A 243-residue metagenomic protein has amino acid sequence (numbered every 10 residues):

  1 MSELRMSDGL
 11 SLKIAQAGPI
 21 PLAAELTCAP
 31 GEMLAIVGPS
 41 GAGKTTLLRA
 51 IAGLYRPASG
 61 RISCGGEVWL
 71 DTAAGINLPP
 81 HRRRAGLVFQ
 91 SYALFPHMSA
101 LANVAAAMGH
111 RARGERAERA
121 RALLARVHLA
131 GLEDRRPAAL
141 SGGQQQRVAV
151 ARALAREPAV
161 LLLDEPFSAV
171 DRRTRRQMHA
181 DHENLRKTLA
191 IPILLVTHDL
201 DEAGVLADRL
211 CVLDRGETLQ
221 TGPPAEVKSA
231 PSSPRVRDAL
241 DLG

Functional and structural regions predicted by a protein language model:
E67-T72, E115-L132, E183-N184: Conserved ABC ATPase "signature" region
W69-G86, H110, A117, A230-P231: ABC ATPase NBD coupling module
M98-A107: Short coil-to-helix segment of the ABC ATPase nucleotide-binding domain corresponding to the Q-loop/switch region
R136-L140, Q144-Q146: Conserved ABC ATPase signature
A155-A159: A short, proline-enriched helix->beta-strand linker immediately N-terminal to the Walker B motif in ABC-type P-loop
R215-G216: Conserved ABC ATPase "signature" C-loop
T221-G222, A230: ABC ATPase "signature
